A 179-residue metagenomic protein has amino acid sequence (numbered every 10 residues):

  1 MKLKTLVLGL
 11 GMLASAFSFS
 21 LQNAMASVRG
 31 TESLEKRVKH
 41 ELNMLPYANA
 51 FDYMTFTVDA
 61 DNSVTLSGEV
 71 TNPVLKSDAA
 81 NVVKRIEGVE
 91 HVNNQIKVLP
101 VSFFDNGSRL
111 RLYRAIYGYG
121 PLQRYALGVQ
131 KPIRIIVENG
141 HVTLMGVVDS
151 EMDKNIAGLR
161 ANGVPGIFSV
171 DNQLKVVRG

Functional and structural regions predicted by a protein language model:
K2-G11, S15-G179: N-terminal targeting leaders
